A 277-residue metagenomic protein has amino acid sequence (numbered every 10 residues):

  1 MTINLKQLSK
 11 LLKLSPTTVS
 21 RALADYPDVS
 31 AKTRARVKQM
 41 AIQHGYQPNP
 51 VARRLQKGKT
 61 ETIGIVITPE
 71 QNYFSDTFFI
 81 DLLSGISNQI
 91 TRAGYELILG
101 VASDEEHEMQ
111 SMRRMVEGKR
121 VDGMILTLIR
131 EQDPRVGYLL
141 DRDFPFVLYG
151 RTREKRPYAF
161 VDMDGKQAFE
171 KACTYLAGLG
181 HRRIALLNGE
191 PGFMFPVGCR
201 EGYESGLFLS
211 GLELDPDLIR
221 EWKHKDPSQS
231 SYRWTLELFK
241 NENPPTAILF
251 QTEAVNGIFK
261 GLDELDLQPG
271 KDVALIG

Functional and structural regions predicted by a protein language model:
M1-E61: N-terminal helix-turn-helix DNA-binding module of bacterial transcription factors
I3, D28, K32, P50 (+10 more regions): Residues at secondary-structure transition points
L11, G85-A93, L140-L148, T152-G277: Bacterial carbohydrate/catabolite-sensing allosteric modules
Q47-S111, E204, F208: Amphipathic helical "hinge" segments at domain boundaries
A52, M112-R113, V136, C173 (+1 more regions): Short hydrophobic/charged patches on amphipathic alpha-helices used for structural packing and interfaces
D104-E106, T127-Q132, E253-V255: Short beta->alpha connector loops
M124: Intrinsically disordered, low-complexity polar regions and short flexible loop motifs
D133-L140: Active-site-adjacent beta->alpha loops and helix N-cap segments on the catalytic face of soluble alpha/beta enzymes
